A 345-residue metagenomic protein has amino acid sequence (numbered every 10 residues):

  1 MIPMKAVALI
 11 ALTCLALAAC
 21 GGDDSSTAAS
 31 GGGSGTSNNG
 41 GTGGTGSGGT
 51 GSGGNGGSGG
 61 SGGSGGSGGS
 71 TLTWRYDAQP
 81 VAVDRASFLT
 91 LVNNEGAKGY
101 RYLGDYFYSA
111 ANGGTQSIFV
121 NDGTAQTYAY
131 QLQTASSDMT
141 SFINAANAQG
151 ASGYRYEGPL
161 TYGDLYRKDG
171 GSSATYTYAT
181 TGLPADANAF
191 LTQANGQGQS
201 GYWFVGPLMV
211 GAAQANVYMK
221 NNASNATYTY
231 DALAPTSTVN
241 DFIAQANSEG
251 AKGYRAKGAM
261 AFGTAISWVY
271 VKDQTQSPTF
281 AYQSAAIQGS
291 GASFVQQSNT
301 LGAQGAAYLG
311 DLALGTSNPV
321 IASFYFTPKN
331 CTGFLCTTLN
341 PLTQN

Functional and structural regions predicted by a protein language model:
M1: Hydrophobic alpha-helical positions that pack around
M4-N55, G65-R75: Bacterial Sec-dependent N-terminal signal peptides
G21-G32, N39-G40, S67-N345: Terminus-proximal functional modules
